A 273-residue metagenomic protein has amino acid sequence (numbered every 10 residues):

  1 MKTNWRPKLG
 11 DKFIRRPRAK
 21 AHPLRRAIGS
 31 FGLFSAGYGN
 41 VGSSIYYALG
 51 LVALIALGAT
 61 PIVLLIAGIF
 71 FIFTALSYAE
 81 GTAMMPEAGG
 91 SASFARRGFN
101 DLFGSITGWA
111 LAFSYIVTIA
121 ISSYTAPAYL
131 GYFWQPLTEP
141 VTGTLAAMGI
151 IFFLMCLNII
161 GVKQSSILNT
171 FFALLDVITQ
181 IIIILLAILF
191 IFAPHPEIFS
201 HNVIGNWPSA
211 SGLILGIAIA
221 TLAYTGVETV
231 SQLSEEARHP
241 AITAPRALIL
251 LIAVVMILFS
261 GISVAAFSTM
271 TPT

Functional and structural regions predicted by a protein language model:
M1-A56, I72-Y78, E87-A88, R96 (+2 more regions): Membrane-interface "cap" regions at the ends of multi-pass membrane proteins
T3-A21, A56-P61, G89-F99, V117-T125 (+4 more regions): Hydrophobic alpha-helical transmembrane segments
P7, R25, Y47-I150, V254-V255 (+1 more regions): Extracellular loop-to-transmembrane helix junctions
R15-K20, T170-T273: Helix-loop-helix junctions that connect adjacent transmembrane segments in multi-pass membrane transporters
A21-L24, I28-F31, S35, I55-A59 (+7 more regions): Membrane-interfacial loop-to-transmembrane-helix junctions in polytopic alpha-helical membrane proteins
G37-N40, L111, Y115, A173 (+1 more regions): Transmembrane helix-bundle signature of multi-pass membrane transporters/permeases
I72-E80, A120-S123, P127-W134, C156-K163 (+3 more regions): Structural signature of transmembrane alpha-helix termini at the membrane-water interface
E80-A83, I106, Y132-L137, I150-L175 (+1 more regions): Membrane-water interface regions at transmembrane-helix termini and the short interhelical loops of multi-pass membrane
